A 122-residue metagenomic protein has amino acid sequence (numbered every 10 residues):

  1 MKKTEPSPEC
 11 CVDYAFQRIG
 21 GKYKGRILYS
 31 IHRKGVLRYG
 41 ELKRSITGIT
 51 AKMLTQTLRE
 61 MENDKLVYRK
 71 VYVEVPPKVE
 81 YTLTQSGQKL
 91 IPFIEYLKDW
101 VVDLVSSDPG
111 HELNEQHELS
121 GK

Functional and structural regions predicted by a protein language model:
M1-S7, N63, Y68, Q85-K122: C-terminal regulatory/oligomerization modules of transcriptional regulators
C10-M53, E80: N-terminal helix-turn-helix DNA-binding core of bacterial DNA-binding proteins
C11, Q56, R69: Short Gly/charged-rich anion-binding patches and loops
K34, V75, K89: Glycine-/small-residue-rich active-site loops that bind phosphorylated ligands and cofactors
L54, L58-M61: Basic amphipathic alpha-helical segments that dock to polyanions
E62-T82: Beta-hairpin "wing" of winged helix-turn-helix
